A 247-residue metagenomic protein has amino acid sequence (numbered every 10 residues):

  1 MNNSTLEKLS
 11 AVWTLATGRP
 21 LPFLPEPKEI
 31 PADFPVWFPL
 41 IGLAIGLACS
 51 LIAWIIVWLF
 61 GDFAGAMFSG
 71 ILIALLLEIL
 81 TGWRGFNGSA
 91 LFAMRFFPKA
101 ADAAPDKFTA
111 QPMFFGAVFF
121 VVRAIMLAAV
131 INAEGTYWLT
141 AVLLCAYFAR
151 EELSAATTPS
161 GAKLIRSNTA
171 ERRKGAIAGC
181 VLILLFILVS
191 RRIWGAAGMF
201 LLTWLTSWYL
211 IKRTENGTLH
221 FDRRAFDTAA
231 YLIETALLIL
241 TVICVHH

Functional and structural regions predicted by a protein language model:
M1-G82, A93, F97-D102, A110-H247: Hydrophobic alpha-helical transmembrane segments
N87-A90: Glycine-rich active-site/cofactor-binding loop and its immediate structural neighborhood
